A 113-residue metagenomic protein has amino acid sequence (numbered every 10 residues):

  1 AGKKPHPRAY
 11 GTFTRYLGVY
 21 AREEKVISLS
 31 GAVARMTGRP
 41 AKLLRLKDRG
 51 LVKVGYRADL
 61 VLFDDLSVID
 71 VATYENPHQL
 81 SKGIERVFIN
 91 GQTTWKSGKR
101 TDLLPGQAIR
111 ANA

Functional and structural regions predicted by a protein language model:
A1-D65: His/Asp/Glu-enriched, well-ordered alpha-helical/loop segment that forms or immediately abuts the divalent-metal
V61-Q107: C-terminal cap of metal-dependent C-N hydrolases
I109-A113: Short, solvent-exposed cationic patches
